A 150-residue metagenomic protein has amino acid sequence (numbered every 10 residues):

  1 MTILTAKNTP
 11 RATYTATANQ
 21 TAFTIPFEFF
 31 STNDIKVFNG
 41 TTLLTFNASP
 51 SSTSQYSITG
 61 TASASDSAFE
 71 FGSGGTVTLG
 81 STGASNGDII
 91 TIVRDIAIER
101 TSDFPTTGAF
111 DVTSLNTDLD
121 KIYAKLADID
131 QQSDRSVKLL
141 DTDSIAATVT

Functional and structural regions predicted by a protein language model:
M1-N116, Q132: N-terminal assembly/attachment segments of tailed bacteriophage virion structural proteins
V112-K138: Long, leucine- and charge-enriched amphipathic alpha-helices that form heptad-repeat coiled-coil/leucine-zipper-like
S136-T150: C-terminal trimerization/auto-chaperone modules of long, extracellular attachment fibers and adhesins
